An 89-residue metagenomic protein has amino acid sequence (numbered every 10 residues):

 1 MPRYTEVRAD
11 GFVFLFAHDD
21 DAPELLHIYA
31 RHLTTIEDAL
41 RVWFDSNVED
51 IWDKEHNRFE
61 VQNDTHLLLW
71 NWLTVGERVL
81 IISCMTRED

Functional and structural regions predicted by a protein language model:
M1-D89: Ribonuclease/tRNase effector modules and their secretory precursors
